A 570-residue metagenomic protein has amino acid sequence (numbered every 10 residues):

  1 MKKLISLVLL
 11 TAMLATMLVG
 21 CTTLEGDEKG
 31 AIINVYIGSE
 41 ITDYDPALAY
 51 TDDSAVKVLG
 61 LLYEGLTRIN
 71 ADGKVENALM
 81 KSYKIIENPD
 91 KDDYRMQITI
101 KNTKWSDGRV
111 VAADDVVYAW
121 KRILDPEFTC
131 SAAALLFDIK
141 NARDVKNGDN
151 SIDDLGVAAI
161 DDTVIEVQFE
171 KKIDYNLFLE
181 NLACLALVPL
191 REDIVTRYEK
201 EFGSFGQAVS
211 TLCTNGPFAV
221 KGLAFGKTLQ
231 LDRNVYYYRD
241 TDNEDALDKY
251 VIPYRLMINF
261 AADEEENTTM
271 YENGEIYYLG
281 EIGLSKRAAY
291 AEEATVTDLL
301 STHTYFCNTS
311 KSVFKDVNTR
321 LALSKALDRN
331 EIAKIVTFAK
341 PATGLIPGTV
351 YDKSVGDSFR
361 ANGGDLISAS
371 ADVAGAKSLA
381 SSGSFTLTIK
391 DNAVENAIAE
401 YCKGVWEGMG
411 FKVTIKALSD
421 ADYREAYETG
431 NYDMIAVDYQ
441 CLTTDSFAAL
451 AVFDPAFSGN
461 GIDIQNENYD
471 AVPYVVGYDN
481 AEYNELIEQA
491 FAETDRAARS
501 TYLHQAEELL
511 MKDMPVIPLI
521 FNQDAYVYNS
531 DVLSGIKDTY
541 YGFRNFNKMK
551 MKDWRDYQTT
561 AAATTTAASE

Functional and structural regions predicted by a protein language model:
Y36-N88, C213: N-terminal lobe/hinge region of extracytoplasmic solute-binding protein
I37, K221-Q230, M257-K311: Extracellular/periplasmic solute-recognition and catalytic clefts
D45, Y290, S310-K353, A397-I398 (+1 more regions): Periplasmic-binding protein-like
S82-L135, E166, V313-K315: Aromatic- and charge-enriched surface segment that lines or borders ligand/interaction sites
S131-T196, A224: Surface-exposed binding/hinge segments that line and control ligand-binding clefts or catalytic entry sites
K172-I173, E180-R255, E265: Gly/Pro-rich hinge or "lid" segments in bacterial periplasmic/extracellular proteins
V336, T414-Y423, L450-N529, D556-E570: Extracytoplasmic/peripheral linker and loop segments enriched in polar/acidic and small residues with frequent Thr/Pro
T337-L379, D391-E395: Structural transition elements
